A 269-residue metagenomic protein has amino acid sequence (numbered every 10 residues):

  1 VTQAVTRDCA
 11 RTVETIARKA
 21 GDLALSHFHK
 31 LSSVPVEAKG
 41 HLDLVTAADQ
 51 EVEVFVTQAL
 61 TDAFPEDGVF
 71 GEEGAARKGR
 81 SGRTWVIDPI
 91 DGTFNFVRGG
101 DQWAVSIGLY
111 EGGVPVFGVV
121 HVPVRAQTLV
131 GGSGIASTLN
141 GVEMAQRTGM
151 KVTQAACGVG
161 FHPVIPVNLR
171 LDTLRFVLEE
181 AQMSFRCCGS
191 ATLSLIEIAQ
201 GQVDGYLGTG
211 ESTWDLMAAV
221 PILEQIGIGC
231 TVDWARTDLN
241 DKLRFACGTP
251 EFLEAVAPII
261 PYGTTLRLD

Functional and structural regions predicted by a protein language model:
V1-I90: N-terminal subdomain of lithium-sensitive/metallo-dependent phosphomonoesterases centered on the IMPase/IPPase/PAP
V13, A17-A20, G118, A219 (+1 more regions): Small-residue (primarily alanine) positions within well-ordered alpha-helices, especially packing/interaction faces
A24, D49, L60, T93 (+5 more regions): Residue-level signal for inorganic ion chemistry
D49, F96-G99, C187-C188, E211: Short glycine/threonine-rich catalytic loop with a Thr-x-Gly-x-Asp
Q50, E73, P89-G92, P123 (+2 more regions): Generic detector of well-ordered alpha-helical packing
G79-T138: DPxDG-like acidic metal-binding loop motif
Y110-V114, V124, S133-A136, V142 (+3 more regions): Short loop segments at secondary-structure junctions
A145-D269: An extended, acidic
